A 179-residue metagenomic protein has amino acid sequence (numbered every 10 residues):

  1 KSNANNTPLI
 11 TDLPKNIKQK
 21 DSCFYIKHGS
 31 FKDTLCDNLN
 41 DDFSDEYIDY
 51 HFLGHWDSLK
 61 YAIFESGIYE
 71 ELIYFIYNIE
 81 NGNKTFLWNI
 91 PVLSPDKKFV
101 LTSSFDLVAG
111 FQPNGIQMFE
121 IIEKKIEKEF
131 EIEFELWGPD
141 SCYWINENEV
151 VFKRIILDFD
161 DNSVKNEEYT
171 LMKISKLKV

Functional and structural regions predicted by a protein language model:
K1-D21, I121-V179: Acidic, small-residue rich beta-repeat scaffolds with periodic aromatic anchors
K1-S66: Terminal domain-start segments
C23-D42, Y69-F86, N114-F130, K165-V179: Surface-exposed loop/turn elements that mediate protein-protein interactions on large endomembrane-trafficking
D41-Y47, D96-F99, W137-S141: Short, surface-exposed linear segments at secondary-structure transitions and domain or protein termini
L53-S58, P91-T102, C142-V150: Blade-terminus and WD-like Trp-Asp/Gly-His loop motifs, strongest in beta-propeller folds
F64-Y69, T102-N114, F152-D158: Beta-strand C-termini and the immediately following turn/loop, strongest in propeller blades
N83-L93, E133-P139: Short coil/turn segments at the loop-to-beta-strand junctions that recur within blades of beta-propeller repeat folds
S94-K128: Long amphipathic alpha-helical scaffold regions
